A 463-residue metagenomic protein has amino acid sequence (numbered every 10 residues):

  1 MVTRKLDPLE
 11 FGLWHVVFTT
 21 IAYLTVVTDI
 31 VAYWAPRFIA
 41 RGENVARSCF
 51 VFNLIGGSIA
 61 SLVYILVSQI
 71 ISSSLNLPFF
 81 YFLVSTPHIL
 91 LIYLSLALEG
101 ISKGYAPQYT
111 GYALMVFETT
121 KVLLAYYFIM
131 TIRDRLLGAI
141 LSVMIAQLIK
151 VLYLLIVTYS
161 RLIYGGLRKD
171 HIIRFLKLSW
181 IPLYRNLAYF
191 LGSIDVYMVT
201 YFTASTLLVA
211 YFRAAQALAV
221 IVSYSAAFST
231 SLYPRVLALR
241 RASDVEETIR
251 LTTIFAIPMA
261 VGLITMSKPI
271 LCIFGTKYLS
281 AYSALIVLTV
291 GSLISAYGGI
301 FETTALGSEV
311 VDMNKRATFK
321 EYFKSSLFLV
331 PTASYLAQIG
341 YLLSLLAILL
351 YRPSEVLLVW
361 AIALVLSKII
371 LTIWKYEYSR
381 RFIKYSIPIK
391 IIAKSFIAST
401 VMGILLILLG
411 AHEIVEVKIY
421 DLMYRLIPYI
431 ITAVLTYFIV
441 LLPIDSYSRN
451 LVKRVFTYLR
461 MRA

Functional and structural regions predicted by a protein language model:
M1-Y33, S61-S68, S85-H88, V122 (+4 more regions): Signature of the first transmembrane helix
V17, I21-S73, F80, I89 (+2 more regions): Membrane-water interface segments that mark the loop-to-transmembrane alpha-helix transition
T28-E43, A219-S243, E247-T253, E302-M313: Helix-loop junctions and terminal segments of transmembrane helices in multi-pass membrane transport/translocation
D29, F50-N76, Y126-M130, L152 (+2 more regions): Alpha-helical transmembrane segments of multi-pass membrane transport and lipid-handling proteins
N53-L187, I407: Hydrophobic transmembrane helix module of multi-pass membrane transport proteins
Y112-S160, R213-A219, T332-A347, R352-Y378 (+2 more regions): Hydrophobic alpha-helical transmembrane segments
V116-F117, A139-L154, T158, K169-A238 (+6 more regions): Transmembrane helical elements of multi-pass membrane transporters/channels
E377, P388-K390, I407-A463: Membrane-proximal transmembrane or re-entrant/amphipathic helices at the cytosolic face
